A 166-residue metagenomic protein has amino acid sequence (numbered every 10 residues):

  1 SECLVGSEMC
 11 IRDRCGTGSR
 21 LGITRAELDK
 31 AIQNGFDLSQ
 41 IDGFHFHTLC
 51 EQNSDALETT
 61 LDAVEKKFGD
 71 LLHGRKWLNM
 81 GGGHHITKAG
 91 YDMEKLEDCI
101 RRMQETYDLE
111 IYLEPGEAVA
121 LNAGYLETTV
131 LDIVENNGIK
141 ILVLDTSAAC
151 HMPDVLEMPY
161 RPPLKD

Functional and structural regions predicted by a protein language model:
S1-G6, C10-I11: Single conserved hydrophobic/aromatic residue that forms the stacking wall/gate of nucleotide- or nucleobase-binding
I11-T17: Acidic/polar active-site rim loop that often engages polyanionic ligands
T17-L28, C50-D62, K88-D92, E117-A123 (+1 more regions): Active-site glycine- and acidic-residue-rich loops that bind and position anionic ligands or nucleotide-like cofactors
G18-R20, Q40-H45, R75-N79, E110-Y112 (+1 more regions): Structural preference for beta-strand elements that scaffold enzyme active sites
A31-I41, F68-H73: Acidic (Asp/Glu)-rich catalytic clusters
T48-L49, W77-T87, P115-A118: Glycine-rich beta-strand-to-loop/alpha-helix junction loops that act as flexible
N53-G69, M93-R101, L131-N136: Short, electropositive alpha-helical surface patch
C99, E110-D166: Charged (often Lys/Glu-rich) extended helix/loop segments that serve as interaction or gating elements
